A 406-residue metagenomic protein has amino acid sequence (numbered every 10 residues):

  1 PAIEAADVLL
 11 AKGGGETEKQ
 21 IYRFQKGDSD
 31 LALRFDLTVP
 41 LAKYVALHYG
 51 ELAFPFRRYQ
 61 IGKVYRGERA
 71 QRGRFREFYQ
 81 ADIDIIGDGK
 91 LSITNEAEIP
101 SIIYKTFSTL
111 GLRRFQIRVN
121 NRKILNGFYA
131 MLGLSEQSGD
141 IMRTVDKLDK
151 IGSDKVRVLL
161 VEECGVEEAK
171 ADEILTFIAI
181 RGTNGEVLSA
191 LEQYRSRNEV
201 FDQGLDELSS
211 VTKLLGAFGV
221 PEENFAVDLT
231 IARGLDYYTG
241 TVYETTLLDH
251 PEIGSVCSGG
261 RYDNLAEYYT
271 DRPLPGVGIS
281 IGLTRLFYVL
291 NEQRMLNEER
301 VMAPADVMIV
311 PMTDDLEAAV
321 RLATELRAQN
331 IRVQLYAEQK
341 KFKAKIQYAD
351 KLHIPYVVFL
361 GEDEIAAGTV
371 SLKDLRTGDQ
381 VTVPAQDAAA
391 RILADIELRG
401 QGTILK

Functional and structural regions predicted by a protein language model:
I3-A5, K26-D28, L37-E51, R58-R113 (+2 more regions): Positively charged, Gly/Ser-enriched RNA/tRNA-binding surfaces
A5-V8, I141, K147-K150, K351 (+1 more regions): Short linear motifs in intrinsically disordered/low-complexity regions
D7-R23: Glycine-rich loop at the start of a catalytic domain that most often binds anionic cofactors/ligands
T17, M131-E136, S153-V156, Q293 (+2 more regions): Short alpha-helix boundary/capping motifs
Q25, L52, S135-S138: Auxiliary tRNA-acceptor-end handling modules of aminoacyl-tRNA synthetases
I117-L160: Short terminal or interdomain "cap/linker" segment that borders an active site or interface and mediates
